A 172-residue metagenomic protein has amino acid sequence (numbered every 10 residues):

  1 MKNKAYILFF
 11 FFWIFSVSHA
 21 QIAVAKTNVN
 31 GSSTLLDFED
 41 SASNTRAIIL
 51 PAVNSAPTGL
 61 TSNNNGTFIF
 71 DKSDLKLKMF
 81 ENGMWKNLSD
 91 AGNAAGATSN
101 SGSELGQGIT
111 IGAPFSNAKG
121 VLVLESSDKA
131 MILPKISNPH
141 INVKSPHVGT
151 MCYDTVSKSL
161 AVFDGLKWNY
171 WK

Functional and structural regions predicted by a protein language model:
K2-A5, Q21-K172: C-terminal trimerization/auto-chaperone modules of long, extracellular attachment fibers and adhesins
A5-I14: Sec-dependent N-terminal signal peptides
F15-A20: Sec/Tat signal peptide C-region and signal peptidase I cleavage site
